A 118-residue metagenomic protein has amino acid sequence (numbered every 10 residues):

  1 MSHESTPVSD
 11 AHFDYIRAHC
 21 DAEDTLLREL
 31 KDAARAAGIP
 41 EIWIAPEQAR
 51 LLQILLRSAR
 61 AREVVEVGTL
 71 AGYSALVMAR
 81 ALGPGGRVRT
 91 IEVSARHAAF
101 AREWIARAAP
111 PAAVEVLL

Functional and structural regions predicted by a protein language model:
M1-L27, A37: N-terminal auxiliary segments of SAM/dcSAM-dependent transferases
M1-S2, A36, P40-Q48: Charged, low-complexity, helix/coiled-coil-prone segments
P7, I42, P46-L118: S-adenosylmethionine/decaboxylated-SAM
